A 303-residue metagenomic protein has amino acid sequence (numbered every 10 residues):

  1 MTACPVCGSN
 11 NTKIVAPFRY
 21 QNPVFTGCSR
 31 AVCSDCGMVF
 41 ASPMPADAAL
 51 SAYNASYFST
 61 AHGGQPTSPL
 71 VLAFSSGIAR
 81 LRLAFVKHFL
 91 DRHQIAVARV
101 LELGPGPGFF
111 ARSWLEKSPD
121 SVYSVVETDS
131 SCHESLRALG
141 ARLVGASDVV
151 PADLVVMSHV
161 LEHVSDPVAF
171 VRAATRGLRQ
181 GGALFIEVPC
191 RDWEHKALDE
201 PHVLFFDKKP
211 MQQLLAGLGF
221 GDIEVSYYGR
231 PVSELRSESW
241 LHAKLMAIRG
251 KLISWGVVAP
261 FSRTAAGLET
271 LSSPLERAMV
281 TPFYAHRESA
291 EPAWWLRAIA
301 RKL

Functional and structural regions predicted by a protein language model:
M1-S158, P167-A173, K208, Y227-Y228 (+2 more regions): Conserved N-terminal segment of class I S-adenosyl-L-methionine
T12-V15, A138-R142, L178-R179, L198 (+1 more regions): Generic preference for hydrophobic/aromatic residues in regular secondary structure cores
S165-G177, A183-R301: S-adenosyl-L-methionine-dependent methyltransferase catalytic module, highlighting the catalytic core
